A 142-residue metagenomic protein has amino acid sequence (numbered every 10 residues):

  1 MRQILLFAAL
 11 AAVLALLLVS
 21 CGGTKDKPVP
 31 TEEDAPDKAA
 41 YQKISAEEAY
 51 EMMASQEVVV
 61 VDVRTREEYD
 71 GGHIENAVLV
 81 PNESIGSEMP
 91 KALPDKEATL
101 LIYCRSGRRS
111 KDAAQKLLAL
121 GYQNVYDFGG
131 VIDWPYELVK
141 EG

Functional and structural regions predicted by a protein language model:
R2-L10, L16-E47, M52, D70-T99 (+1 more regions): Rhodanese-like catalytic fold shared by cysteine-dependent sulfurtransferases and DSP/PTP-type phosphatases
V60-D62: Structural scaffold elements adjacent to functional motifs in cytosolic proteins
T65: Short, glycine/acidic-enriched loop or turn micro-motifs at the edges of active sites
